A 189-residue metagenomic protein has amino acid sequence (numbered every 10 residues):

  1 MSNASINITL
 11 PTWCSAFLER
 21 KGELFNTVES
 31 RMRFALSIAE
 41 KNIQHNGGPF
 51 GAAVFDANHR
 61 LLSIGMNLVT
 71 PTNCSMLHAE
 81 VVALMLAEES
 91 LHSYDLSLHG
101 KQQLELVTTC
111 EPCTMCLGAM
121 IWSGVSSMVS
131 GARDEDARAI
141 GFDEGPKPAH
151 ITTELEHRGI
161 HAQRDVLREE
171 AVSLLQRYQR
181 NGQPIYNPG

Functional and structural regions predicted by a protein language model:
M1-K41, Q102, A119, S123-G189: Zinc-dependent deaminase
T27, G48-G51: Short loop/turn microsegments at loop-to-beta-strand junctions
I43-G47: Short loop/turn motifs at secondary-structure junctions and domain boundaries
F50-H59: Short beta-strand scaffold segments in enzyme catalytic cores
L62-S63: A structural microfeature
L68-V82: A short, polar/charged loop-to-alpha-helix boundary motif
L84-C110: Mobile, glycine- and charge-enriched loop segments and immediately flanking short secondary-structure elements within
L106-S123: Short, thiol/selenol-centered motifs that function as redox-active sites or metal-ligating centers
